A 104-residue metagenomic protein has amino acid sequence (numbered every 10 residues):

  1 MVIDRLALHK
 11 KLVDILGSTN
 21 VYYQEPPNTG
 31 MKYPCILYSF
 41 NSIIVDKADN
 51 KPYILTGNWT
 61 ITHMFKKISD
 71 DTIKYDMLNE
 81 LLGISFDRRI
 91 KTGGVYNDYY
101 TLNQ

Functional and structural regions predicted by a protein language model:
M1-I44: Small/polar-rich, solvent-exposed N-terminal microdomains that initiate assembly or binding
N20-V21, S69, F86: Secondary-structure boundary/capping signal
M31, P52-T56, G93-V95: Short coil/turn motifs at beta-sheet boundaries
S42-V45, K66-I68: Short Gly/Pro-enriched loop/turn and capping motifs at secondary-structure junctions
D46-K51: Short beta-strand/turn micro-motifs at beta-sheet edges
L55-K67, Y96-Q104: Oligomerization/assembly interface segments of phage tail-like spikes and tubes
I68-Y75: Short, conserved charged micro-motifs
Y75-Q104: Acidic-leaning, charged glycine-interspersed low-complexity segments
